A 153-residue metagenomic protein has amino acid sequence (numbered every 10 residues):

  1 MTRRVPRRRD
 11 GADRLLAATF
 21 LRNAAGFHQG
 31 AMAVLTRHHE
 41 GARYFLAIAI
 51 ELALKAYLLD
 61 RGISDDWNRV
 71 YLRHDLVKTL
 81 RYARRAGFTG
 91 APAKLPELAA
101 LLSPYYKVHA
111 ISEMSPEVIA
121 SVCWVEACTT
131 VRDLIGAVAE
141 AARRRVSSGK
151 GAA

Functional and structural regions predicted by a protein language model:
T2-M32, L58, G62-A153: Long, charged low-complexity segments
G30-E40: Acidic, serine/threonine- and proline-rich low-complexity regulatory regions
H39-R61: Short, hydrophobic, well-ordered secondary-structure elements
